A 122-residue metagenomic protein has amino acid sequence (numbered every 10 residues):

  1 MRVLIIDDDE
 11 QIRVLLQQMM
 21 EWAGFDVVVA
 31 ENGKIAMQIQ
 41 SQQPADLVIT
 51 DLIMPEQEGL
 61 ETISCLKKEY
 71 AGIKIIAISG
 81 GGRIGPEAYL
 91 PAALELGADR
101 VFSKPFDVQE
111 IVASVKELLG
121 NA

Functional and structural regions predicted by a protein language model:
I6-D7, A30, V48: Conserved sequence signature across two-component system core domains
E10-V28, L96: Two-component/phosphorelay signaling modules centered on CheY-like receiver
E31-I35, E58-E61: Acidic catalytic/metal-coordinating carboxylates
Q38, L60-G72: Short amphipathic alpha-helix used as the core "switch/output" element in two-component signaling
D51: Active-site residues of response regulator receiver
M54: Receiver (REC) domain active-site loop signature in two-component systems and cognate sites in sensor histidine kinases
E61, G82-F102, Q109, A113: Alpha4 helix (beta4-alpha4-beta5 surface) of REC/receiver domains from two-component response regulators
I78-G80: Hydrophobic/aromatic residues positioned on beta-strands within the core alpha/beta folds
